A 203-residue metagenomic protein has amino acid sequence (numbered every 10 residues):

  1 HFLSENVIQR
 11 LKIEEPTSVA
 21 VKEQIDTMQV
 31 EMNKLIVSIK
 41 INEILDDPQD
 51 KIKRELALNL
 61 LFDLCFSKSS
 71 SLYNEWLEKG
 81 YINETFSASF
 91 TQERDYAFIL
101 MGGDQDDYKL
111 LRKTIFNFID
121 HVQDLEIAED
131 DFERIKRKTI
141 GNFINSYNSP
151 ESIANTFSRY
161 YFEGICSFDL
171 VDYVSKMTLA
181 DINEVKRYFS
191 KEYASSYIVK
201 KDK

Functional and structural regions predicted by a protein language model:
H1-L45: An aromatic/glycine/proline-enriched structural segment found at the starts of mature extracellular/organellar domains
E5-S18, S87-S89, A128-I135: A generic structural motif
E23-D26, P48, E84-T91: Short beta-strand/turn micro-motifs at beta-sheet edges
I36-E43, Y73-D124, D131-M177, E192-K201: M16 family metallopeptidases and their MPP-like homologs
V37, Q49-L64, W76: Active/ligand-binding-proximal structured segments within catalytic/core domains that scaffold catalytic residues
L179-R187: Low-complexity, intrinsically disordered Gly/Pro/Thr-rich segments
